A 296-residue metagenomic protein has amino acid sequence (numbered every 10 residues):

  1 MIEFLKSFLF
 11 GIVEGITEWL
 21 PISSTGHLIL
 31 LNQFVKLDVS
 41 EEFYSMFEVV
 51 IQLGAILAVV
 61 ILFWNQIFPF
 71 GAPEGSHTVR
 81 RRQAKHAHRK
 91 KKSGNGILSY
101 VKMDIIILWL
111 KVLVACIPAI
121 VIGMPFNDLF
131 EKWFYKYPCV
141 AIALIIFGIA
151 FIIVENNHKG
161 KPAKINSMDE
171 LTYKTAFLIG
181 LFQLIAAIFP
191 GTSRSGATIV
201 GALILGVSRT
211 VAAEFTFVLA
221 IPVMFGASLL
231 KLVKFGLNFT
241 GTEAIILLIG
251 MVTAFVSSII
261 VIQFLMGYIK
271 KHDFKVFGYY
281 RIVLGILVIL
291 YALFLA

Functional and structural regions predicted by a protein language model:
M1-A296: Multi-pass membrane proteins that catalyze or facilitate reactions on polyprenyl-/lipid-phosphate substrates and their
